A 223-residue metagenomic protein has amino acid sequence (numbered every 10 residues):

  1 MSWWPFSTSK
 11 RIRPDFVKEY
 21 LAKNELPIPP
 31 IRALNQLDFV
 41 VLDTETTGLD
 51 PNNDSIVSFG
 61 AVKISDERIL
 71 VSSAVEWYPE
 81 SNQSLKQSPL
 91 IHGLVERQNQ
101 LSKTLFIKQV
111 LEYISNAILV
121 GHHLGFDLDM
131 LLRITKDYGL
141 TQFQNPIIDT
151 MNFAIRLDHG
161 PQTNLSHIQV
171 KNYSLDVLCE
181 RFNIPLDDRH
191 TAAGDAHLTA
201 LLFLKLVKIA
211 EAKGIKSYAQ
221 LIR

Functional and structural regions predicted by a protein language model:
M1-P30, R181, A200-R223: Acidic two-metal-ion nuclease catalytic site recognized across multiple nuclease folds, prominently DnaQ/RNase D-T
D15-L42, T46-L140, Q144-I147, S166-I184 (+1 more regions): Conserved non-catalytic scaffold segment of RNase H-like nuclease domains
N116, Y138, Q142, H159 (+2 more regions): Short alpha-helix boundary/capping motifs
H122, Q162-L165, E211-I215: Residue-level signal for secondary-structure boundary elements
I148-H167: Short alpha-helix plus adjacent loop in nuclease-associated cores
F153-R156, L178, L202: Generic recognition of well-ordered alpha-helical segments
T191-L202: Acidic, divalent-metal-coordinating active-site segment for phosphoryl/phosphodiester hydrolysis, typified by short
